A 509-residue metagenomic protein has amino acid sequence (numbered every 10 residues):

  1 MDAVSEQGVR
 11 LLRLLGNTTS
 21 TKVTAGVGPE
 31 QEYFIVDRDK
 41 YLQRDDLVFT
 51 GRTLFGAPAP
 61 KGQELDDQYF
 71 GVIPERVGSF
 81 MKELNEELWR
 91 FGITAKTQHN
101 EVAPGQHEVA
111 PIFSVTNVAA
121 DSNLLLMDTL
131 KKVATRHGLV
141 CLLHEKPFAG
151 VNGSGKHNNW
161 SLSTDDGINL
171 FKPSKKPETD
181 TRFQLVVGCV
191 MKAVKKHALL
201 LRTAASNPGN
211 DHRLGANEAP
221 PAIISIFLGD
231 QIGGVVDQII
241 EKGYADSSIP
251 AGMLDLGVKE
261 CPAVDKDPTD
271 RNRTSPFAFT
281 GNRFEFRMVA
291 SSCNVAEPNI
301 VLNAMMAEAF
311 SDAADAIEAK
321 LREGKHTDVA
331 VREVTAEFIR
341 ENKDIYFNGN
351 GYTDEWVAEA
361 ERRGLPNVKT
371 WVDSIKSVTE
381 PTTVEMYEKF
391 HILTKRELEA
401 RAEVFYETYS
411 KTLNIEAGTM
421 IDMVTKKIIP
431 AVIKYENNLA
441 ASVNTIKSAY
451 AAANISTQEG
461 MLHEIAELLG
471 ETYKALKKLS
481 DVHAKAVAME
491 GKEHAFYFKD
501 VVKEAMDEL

Functional and structural regions predicted by a protein language model:
M1-L143, V151-G155, L162-A402: Glycine-rich, acidic/polar active-site loops that bind/position phosphate-bearing ligands
P147: Glycine-rich N-terminal segment of FAD-binding domains in flavoprotein oxidoreductases, spanning the beta-loop-helix
R340-E508: C-terminal amphipathic alpha-helical interaction region
